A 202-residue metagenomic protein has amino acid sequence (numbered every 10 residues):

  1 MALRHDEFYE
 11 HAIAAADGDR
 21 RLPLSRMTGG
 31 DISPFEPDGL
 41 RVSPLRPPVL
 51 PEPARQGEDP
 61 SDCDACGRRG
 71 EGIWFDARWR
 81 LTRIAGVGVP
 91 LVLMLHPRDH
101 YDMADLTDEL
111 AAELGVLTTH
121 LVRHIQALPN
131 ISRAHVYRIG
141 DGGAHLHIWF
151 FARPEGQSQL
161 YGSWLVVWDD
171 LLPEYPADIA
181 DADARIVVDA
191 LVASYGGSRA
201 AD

Functional and structural regions predicted by a protein language model:
M1-L95, A201-D202: Active-site microenvironments that recognize anionic phosphate/pyrophosphate groups
D19-R21, R26, D31-G39, P154-D202: C-terminal helix-cap and adjacent tail motif
F75-L81, E113-L117, D141: Glycine- and small hydrophobic-enriched segments that form the cores of compact globular domains
I84-G86, I139, F151: Short beta-strand micro-motifs enriched in acidic
L93-L117, L171-P176: Short histidine-centered catalytic/ligand-binding loop motif
A112-L128: Active-site helix/loop of acyl-thioester processing domains in fatty-acid/polyketide metabolism, spanning hotdog-fold
P129-G142: A short glycine-rich, hydrophobically flanked beta-strand micro-motif that places a catalytic Asp/Glu for divalent metal
L146-R153: A short beta-strand motif that forms the metal-chelation/ATP-contact edge of phosphoryl-transfer active sites
